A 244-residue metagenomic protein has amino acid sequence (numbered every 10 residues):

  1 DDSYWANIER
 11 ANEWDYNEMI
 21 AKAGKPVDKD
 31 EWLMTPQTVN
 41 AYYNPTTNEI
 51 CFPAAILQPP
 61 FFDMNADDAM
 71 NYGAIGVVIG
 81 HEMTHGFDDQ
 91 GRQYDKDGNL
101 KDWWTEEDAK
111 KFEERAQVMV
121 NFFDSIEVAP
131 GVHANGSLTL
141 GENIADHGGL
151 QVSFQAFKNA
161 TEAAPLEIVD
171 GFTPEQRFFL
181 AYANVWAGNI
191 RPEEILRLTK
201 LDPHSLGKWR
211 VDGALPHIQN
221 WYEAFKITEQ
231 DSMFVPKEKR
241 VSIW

Functional and structural regions predicted by a protein language model:
D1-W244: Intrinsically disordered, low-complexity linker/terminal regions across diverse proteins
